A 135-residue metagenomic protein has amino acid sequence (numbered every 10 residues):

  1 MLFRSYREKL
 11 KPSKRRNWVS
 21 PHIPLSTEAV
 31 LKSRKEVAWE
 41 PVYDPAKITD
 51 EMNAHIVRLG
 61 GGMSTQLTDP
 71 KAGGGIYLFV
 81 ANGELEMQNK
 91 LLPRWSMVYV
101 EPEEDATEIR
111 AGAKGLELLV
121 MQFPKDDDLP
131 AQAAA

Functional and structural regions predicted by a protein language model:
M1-S5, L91, P102-L129: Ligand-binding loop in jelly-roll beta-barrel domains
L2, V57-L59, V80, I109: Short beta-strand element of the conserved SAM-dependent methyltransferase core
F3-E51, D128, A133-A135: A short, N-terminal "cap"/entry segment at the start of jelly-roll beta-barrel domains of the cupin/DSBH fold
A38-A72, E86, K90-R94, E101-A106 (+1 more regions): Conserved short histidine dyad/triad with adjacent acidic residue
M52-A54, G75, L116-L118: Structural motif
L59, I76-L85, Y99, L119-V120: Short, structured motif recognition centered on aromatic/hydrophobic residues
T68-D69, A111, P130-A133: Short conserved micro-motifs at the rims of enzyme active sites and ligand-binding pockets
L92-M97, P130-Q132: Short, tandemly repeated low-complexity microdomains enriched for cysteine and small residues
